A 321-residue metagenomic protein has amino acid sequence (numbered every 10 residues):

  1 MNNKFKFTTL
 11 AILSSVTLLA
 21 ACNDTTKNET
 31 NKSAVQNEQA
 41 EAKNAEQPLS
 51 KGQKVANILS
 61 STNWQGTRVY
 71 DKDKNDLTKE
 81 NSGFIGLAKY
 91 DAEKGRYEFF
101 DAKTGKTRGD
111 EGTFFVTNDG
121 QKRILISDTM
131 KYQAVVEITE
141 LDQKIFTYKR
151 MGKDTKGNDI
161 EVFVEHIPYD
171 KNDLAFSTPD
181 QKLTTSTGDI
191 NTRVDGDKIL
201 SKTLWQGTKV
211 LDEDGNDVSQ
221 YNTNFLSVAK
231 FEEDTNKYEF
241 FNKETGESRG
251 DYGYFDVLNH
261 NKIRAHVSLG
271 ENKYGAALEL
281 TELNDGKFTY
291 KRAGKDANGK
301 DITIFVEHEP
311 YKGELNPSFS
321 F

Functional and structural regions predicted by a protein language model:
N2-T9: Bacterial N-terminal signal peptides that target proteins for export
L18-A21: C-terminal motif of bacterial Sec signal peptides marking the signal peptidase cleavage site
T25-G109, D119-G250, K262-F321: Lipid interaction determinants
T117, D256-L258: Blade-terminus and WD-like Trp-Asp/Gly-His loop motifs, strongest in beta-propeller folds
